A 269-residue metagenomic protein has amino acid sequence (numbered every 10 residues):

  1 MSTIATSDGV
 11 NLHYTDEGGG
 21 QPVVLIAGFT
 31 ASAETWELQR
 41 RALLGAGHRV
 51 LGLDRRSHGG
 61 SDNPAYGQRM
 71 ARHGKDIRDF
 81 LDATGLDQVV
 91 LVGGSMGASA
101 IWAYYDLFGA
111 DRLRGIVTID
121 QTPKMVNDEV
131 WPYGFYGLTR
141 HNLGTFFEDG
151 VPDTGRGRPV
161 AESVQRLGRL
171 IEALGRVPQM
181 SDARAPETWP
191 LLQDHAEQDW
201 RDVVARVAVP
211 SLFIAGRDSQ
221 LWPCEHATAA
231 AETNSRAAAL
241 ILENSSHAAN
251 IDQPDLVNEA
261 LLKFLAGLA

Functional and structural regions predicted by a protein language model:
V10-N63: Conserved HGGG/HGGXW glycine-rich cap/lid loop of the alpha/beta-hydrolase fold
T30, R55-G59, A98, P123 (+1 more regions): Alpha/beta-hydrolase active-site loop signature
R72-V89: Conserved acidic catalytic loop of the alpha/beta-hydrolase fold
G93, G97, I101: Gly/Ala-rich beta-loop-alpha elbow adjacent to hydrolase catalytic centers
W102, D106-L107, R112-F147: Flexible "cap/lid" loop of the alpha/beta hydrolase fold
N127-G134, T145-R206: Conserved alpha/beta-hydrolase catalytic His-Asp/Glu region
A183-E232, I241: Conserved serine/cysteine hydrolase catalytic core
A237-A269: Catalytic active-site module of serine/aspartate enzymes centered on a nucleophile-bearing elbow/loop
